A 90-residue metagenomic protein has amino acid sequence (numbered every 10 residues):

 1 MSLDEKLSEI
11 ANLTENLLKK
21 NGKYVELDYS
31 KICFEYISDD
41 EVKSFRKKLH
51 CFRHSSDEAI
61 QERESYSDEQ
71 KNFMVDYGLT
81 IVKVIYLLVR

Functional and structural regions predicted by a protein language model:
M1-E41: Amphipathic alpha-helical interface elements
K31-R90: Long, charged low-complexity segments
